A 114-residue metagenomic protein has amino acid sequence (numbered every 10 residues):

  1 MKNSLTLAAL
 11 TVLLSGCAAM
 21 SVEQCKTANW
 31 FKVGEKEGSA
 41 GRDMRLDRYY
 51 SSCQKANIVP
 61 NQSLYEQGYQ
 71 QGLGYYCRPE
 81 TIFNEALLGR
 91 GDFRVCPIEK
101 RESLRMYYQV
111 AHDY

Functional and structural regions predicted by a protein language model:
M1-C17: Sec-dependent bacterial lipoprotein signal peptides
A18-Y114: Intrinsic-disorder/low-complexity detector
